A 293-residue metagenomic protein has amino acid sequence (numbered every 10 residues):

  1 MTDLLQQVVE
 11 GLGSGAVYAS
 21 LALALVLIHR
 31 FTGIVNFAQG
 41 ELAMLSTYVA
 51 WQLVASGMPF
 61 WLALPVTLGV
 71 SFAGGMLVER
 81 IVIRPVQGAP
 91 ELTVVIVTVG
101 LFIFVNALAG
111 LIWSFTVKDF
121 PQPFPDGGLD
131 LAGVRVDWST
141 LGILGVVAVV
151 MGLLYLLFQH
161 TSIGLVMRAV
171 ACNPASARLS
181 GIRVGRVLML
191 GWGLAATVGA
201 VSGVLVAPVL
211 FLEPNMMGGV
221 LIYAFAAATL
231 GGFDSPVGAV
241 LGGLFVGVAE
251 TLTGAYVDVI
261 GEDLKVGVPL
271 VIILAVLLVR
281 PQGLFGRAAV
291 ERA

Functional and structural regions predicted by a protein language model:
M1-L21, V49, G57-A63, A89-I96 (+3 more regions): Membrane-interfacial amphipathic/re-entrant helices at transmembrane-helix boundaries
V9, H29-L77, I81, Y256-V257: Membrane-embedded helix boundary and interhelical linker motif in transport proteins
V9, P85-H160, V187, L252-V268 (+1 more regions): Transmembrane helix-bundle core of multi-pass membrane transporters and related energy-transducing complexes
Y18, A22, M58-G69, M189-G199 (+2 more regions): Transmembrane alpha-helical segments in multi-pass inner-membrane proteins
A22-F31, G74-G75, E79-R80, L101 (+7 more regions): Alpha-helical transmembrane segments of polytopic integral membrane proteins, especially the permease/helical cores
T47-W51, L68-G74, V99-A109, V146-Y155 (+3 more regions): Hydrophobic core segments of alpha-helical transmembrane domains in multi-pass membrane transport and ion-translocation
M58-F102, L108, L241-V246, E250 (+1 more regions): Alpha-helical transmembrane segments within multi-pass membrane transporters and channels
R135-M217, P236-G242: Helix-loop-helix "hairpin" substructures at the membrane interface of multi-pass membrane proteins
